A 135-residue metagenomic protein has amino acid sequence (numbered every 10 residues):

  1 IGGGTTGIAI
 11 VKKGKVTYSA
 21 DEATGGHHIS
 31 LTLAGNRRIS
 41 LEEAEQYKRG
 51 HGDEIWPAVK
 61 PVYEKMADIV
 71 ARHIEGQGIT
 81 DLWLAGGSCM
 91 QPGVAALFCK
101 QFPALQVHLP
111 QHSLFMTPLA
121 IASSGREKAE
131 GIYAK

Functional and structural regions predicted by a protein language model:
I1-Y18, L33: Gly/Thr-rich phosphate-binding beta-strand-loop-beta motif of the actin/hexokinase/Hsp70
V11-V16, I74-D81, A104-L105: Short, surface-exposed connector motifs at secondary-structure boundaries
D21, A85-G87, L109-P110: Small/polar loops that bind or transfer phosphate-bearing groups
E22-G35: Gly/Ser/Thr-rich active-site loops/lids in small-molecule metabolic enzymes that frequently grip phosphoryl groups
H27, Q91-P92, F115: Loop/helix-junction capping segments adjacent to catalytic residues or to phosphate/diphosphate-binding pockets
G35-W83, S88, L114-M116: Adenine-nucleotide phosphate-binding core of ATP-dependent small-molecule kinases
G93-F102: Conserved helicase motor "Helicase C" RecA-like lobe of SF1/SF2 P-loop NTPases
A96, H108-K135: Glycine-rich phosphate-binding/hydrolytic loop that grips phosphoryl groups
